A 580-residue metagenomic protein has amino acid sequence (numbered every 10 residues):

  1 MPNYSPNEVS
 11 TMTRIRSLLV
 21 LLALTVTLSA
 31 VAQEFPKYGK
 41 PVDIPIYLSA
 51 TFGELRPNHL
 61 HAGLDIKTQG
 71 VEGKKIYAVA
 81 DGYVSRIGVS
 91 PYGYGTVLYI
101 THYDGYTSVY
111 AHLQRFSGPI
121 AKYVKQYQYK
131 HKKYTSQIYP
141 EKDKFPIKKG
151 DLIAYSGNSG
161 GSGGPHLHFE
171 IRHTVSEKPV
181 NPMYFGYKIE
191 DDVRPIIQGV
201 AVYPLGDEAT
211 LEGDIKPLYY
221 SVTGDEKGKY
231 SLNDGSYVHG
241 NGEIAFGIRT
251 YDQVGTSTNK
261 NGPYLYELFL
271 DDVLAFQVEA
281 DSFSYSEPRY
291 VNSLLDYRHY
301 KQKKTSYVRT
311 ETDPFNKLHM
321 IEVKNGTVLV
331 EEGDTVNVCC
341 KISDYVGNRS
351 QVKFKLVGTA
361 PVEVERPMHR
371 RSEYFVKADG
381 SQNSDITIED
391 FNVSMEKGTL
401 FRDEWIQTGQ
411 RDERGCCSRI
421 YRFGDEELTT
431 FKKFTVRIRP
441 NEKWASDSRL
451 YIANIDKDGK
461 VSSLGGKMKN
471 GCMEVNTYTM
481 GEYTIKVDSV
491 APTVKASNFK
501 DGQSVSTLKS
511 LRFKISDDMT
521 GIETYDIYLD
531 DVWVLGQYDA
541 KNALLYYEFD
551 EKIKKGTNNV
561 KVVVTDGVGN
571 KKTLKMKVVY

Functional and structural regions predicted by a protein language model:
P6-L19: Bacterial N-terminal signal peptides that target proteins for export
L19-S29: Bacterial N-terminal signal peptides
A32-T107, Q114-F116, Y134-D143, K148-K149 (+2 more regions): Surface-exposed, glycine-biased beta-strand/turn segments
G118, K148, E190, L205-E208 (+3 more regions): Long, low-complexity serine/threonine/glycine- and acidic-rich segments characteristic of extracellular
P195-G199, A491-N498: Proline-enriched interdomain boundary motifs that mark the N-terminal boundary and often initiate the first structured
G247-Y251, R437-N441, S510-D518: Short edge beta-strand/loop segments characteristic of extracellular beta-sandwich folds
V364-R366, E373-G380, Q407-Y451, F499-Q503 (+1 more regions): Proteolytic processing hotspots in large secreted/extracellular or virion-associated proteins and select intracellular
E426-G481, T524-D526, V532-L535: Proteolytic-maturation and junctional protease-sensitive modules
